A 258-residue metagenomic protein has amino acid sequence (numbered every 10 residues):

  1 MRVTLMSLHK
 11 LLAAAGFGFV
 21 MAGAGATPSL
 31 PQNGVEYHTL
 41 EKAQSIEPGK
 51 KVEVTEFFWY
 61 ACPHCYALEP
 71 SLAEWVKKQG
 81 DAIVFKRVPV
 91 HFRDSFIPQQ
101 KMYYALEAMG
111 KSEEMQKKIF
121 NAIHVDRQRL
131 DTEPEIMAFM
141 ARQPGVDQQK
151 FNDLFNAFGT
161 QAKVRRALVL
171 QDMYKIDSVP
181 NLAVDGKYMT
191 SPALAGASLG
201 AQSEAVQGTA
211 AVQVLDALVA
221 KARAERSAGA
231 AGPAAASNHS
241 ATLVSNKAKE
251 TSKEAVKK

Functional and structural regions predicted by a protein language model:
R2-I97, L215-K258: Extracytoplasmic thiol/disulfide redox context detector
K51-F57, Q100, P192-L199: Acidic/histidine-rich, surface-exposed loop or edge segments in extracytoplasmic proteins
Y60-H64, H91-S95, N121-D126, G159-T160 (+1 more regions): Solvent-exposed loop/turn segments at secondary-structure junctions within structured extracellular/periplasmic domains
E69-V76, Q99-Y103, Q116, E133 (+5 more regions): Extracytoplasmic/secreted envelope proteins and their assembly/folding machinery, especially bacterial periplasmic
G80-A108, E114-K117, N121-M140: Structural microenvironment flanking redox-active thiols in thiol-disulfide oxidoreductases
Q143-K258: C-terminal cap of thioredoxin/glutaredoxin-like
